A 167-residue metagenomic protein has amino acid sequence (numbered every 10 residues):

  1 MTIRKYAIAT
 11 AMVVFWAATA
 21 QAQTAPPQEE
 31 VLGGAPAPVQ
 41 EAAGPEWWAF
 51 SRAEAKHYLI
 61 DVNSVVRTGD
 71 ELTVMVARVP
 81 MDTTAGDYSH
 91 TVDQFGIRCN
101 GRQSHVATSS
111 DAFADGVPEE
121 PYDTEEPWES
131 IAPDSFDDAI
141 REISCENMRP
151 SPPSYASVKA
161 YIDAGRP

Functional and structural regions predicted by a protein language model:
M1-I8: Bacterial N-terminal signal peptides that target proteins for export
A11-V14: Repetitive helical segments and hydrophobic/amphipathic motifs
A17-T19: N-terminal signal peptide c-region/cleavage motif recognized by signal peptidases
Q23-D93, R98-P167: N-terminal secretory-pathway/extracellular module detecting exported/lumenal segments and adjacent signal-anchor/first
